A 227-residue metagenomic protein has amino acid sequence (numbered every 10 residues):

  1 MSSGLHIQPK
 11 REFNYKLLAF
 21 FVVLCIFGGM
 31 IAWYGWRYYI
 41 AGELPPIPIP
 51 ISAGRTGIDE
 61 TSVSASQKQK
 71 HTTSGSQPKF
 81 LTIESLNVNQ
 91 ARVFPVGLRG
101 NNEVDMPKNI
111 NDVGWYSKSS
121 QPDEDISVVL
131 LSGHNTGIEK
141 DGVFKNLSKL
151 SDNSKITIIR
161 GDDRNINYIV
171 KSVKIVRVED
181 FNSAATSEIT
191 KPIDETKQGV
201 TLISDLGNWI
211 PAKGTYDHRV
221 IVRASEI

Functional and structural regions predicted by a protein language model:
M1-L17: N-terminal Lys/Arg-rich, disordered targeting/topogenic segments
F13-A19, D141-F144: Membrane-interface helix-boundary signature
K16-G28: Hydrophobic H-region at the start of alpha-helical membrane spans
F27-I227: Solvent-exposed, non-transmembrane regions of membrane-associated and secreted proteins
